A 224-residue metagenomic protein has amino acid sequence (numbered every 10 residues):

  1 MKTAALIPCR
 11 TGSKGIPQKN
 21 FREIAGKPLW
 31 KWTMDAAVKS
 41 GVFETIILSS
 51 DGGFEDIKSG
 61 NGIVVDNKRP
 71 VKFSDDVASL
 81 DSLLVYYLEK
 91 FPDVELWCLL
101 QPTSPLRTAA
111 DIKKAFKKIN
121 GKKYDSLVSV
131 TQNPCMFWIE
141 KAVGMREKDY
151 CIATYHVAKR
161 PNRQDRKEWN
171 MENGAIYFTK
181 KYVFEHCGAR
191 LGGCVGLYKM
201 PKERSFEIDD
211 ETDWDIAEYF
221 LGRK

Functional and structural regions predicted by a protein language model:
M1-P17: N-terminal nucleotide-binding beta1-loop-alpha1 segment
K2-I7, W30, T45-I46: Hydrophobic targeting segments
L29-T45: A short, N-terminal amphipathic alpha-helix
F43, D93-V94, K123-D125: Short, high-confidence coil segments that cap the C-terminus of an alpha-helix and link into the following beta-strand
I47-S50, S129-V130: Short internal beta-strands
G53-C98, L106-K114: Short phosphate-binding loop-to-helix
S82, P105-P201: Conserved core of the sugar-phosphate nucleotidyltransferase
H186-F206, E211-K224: Catalytic donor-sugar/metal-binding loop of nucleotide-sugar-dependent glycosyltransferases
